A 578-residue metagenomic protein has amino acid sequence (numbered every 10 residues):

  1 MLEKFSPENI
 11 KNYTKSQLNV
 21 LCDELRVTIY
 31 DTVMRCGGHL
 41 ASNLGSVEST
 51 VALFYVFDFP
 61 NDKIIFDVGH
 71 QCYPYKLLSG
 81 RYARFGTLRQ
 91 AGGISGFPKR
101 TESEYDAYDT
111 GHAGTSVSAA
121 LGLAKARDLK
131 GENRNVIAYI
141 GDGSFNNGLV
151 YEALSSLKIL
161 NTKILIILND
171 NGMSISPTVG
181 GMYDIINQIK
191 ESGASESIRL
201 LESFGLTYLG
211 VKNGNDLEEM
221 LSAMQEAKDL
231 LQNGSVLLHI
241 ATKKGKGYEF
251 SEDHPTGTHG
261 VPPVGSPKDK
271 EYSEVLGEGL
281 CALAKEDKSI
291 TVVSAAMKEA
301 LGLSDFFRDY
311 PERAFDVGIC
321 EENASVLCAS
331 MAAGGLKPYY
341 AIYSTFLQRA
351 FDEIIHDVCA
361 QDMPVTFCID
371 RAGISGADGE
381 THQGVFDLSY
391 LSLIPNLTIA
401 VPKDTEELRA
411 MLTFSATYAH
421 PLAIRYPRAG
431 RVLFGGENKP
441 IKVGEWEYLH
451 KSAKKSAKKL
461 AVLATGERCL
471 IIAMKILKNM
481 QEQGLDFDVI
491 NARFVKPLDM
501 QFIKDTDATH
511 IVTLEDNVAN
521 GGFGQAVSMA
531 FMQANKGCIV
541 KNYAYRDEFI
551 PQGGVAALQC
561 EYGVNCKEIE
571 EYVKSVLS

Functional and structural regions predicted by a protein language model:
M1-T32, L200, F250-V264, S575: Cofactor-/ligand-binding subdomain signature composed of acidic, glycine-rich, tryptophan-containing flexible loops
L21-C22, H39-L160, I290, A295 (+1 more regions): Cofactor-binding active-site loop characterized by glycine-rich and histidine/acidic residues
V27-M34, S95-D109, E132-I137, D305-V317 (+2 more regions): Glycine/charged-rich beta-loop-alpha catalytic/anionic-binding loops adjacent to active sites
G37-S46, F66-H70, P98-V117, I140-S144 (+7 more regions): Active-site nucleophile and cofactor-binding loops and adjacent substrate-binding regions of central metabolic enzymes
R84-I94, I159-N171, C359-R371: A glycine-rich helix N-cap at a beta->alpha junction
D106-G265, D269, S273-E274, E278 (+1 more regions): Glycine-rich ThDP/TPP pyrophosphate-binding loop and its adjacent helix/strand module within ThDP-dependent enzymes
K244, Y248-L347, E353-M363, G466: Non-catalytic terminal/interface segments that mediate subunit docking, oligomerization, and allosteric communication
K268, G376-D378, L397-T398, Q525-S578: Peripheral docking tails and interdomain loops at the edges of cofactor- or intermediate-handling domains
